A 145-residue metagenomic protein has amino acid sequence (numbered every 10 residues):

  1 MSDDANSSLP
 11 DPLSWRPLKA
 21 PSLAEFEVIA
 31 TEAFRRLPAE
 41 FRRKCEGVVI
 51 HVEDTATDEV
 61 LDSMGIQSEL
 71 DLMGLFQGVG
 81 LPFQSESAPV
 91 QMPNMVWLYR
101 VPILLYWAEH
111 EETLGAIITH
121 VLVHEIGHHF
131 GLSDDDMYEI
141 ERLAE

Functional and structural regions predicted by a protein language model:
S2-I117, H129, S133-D136, A144: Active-site rim/adjacent substrate-binding subdomains
V121, E125-H129: Catalytic glutamate of the conserved HExxH
E141: Auxiliary alpha/beta "docking" domains used to position bulky ligands
